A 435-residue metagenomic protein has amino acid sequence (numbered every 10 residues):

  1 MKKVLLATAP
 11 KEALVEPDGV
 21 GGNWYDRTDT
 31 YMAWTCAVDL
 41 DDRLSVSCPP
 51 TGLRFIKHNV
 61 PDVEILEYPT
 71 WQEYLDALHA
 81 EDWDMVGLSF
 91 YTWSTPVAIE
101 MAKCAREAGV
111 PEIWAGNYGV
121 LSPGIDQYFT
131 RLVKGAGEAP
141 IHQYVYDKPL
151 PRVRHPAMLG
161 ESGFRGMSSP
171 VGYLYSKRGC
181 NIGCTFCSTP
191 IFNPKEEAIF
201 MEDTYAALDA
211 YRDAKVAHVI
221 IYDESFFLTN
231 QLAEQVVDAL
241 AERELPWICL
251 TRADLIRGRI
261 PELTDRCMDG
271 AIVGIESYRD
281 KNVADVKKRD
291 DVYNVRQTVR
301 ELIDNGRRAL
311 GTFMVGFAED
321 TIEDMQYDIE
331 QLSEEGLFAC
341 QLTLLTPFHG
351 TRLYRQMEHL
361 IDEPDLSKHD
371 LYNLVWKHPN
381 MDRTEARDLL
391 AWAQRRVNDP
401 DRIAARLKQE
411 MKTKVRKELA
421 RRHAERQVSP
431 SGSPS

Functional and structural regions predicted by a protein language model:
M1-T30, D42, D62, E67-D84 (+1 more regions): Radical SAM enzyme core and accessory elements
K2-A214, H218: Acidic, low-complexity intrinsically disordered segments
I56-E64, A214, T298-A309, E335 (+2 more regions): A structural motif corresponding to the C-terminal end of an alpha-helix and its immediate exit/capping segment
V86, A271, C340: Receiver (REC) domain switch-region micro-motif
G119, E224-L228, R252, G316-E319 (+1 more regions): Short, solvent-exposed turn/loop segments enriched in Gly/Ser/Thr/Pro and often Arg
P123-Q127, R259-I260, E319-E334: Catalytic cores of alpha/beta
L159-L310, F317, E330: Radical SAM [4Fe-4S] cluster-binding motif and immediate context
Y278-A284, V299-D324, T343-H349, N373-R383: Conserved strand-turn element in the central/C-terminal portion of the radical SAM core barrel that lines
